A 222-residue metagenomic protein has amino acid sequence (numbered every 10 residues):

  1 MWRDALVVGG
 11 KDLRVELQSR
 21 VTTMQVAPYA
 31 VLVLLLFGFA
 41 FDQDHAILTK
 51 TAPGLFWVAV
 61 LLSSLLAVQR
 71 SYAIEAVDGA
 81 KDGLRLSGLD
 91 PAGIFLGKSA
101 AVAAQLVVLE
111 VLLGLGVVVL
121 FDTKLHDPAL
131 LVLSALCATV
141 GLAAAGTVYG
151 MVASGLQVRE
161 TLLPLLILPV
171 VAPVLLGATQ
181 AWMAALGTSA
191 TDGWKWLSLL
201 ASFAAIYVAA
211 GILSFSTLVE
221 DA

Functional and structural regions predicted by a protein language model:
M1-V26: Aromatic- and glycine-rich beta-strand/loop motifs that create alpha-glucan
R20-D42, W57-L61, L166-G177, F203-A210: Hydrophobic alpha-helical transmembrane segments of multi-pass membrane transport/permease proteins
A40-T51, L115-L136, W182-L197, L218: Membrane-interfacial helix-loop-helix connectors in multipass membrane proteins
A52-V68, Y72: Long, hydrophobic alpha-helical segments
L65-R85: Transmembrane helix boundary and interhelical loop/hinge segments in multi-pass membrane proteins
P91-V117: Selective transmembrane-helix segments that form parts of the transport pathway or gating/packing helices in multipass
A129, L133-L168, T217-A222: A structural motif at transmembrane helix-loop-helix junctions in multipass membrane proteins
A204-A222: Junction motif at the cytosolic side of a transmembrane helix
